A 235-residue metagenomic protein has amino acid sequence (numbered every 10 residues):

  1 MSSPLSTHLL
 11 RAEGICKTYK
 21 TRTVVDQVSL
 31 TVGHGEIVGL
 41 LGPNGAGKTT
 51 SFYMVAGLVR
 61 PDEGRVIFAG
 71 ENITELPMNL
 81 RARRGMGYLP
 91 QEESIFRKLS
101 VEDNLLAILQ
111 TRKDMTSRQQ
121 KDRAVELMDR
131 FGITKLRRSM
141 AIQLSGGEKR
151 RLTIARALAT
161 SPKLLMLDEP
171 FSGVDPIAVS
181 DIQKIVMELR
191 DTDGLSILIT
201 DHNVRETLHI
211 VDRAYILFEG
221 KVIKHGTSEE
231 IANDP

Functional and structural regions predicted by a protein language model:
L41-P43: The feature captures the beta-strand-to-loop junction immediately N-terminal to the Walker
R118-L136, K184-M187: Conserved ABC ATPase "signature" region
M140-L144, E148: Conserved ABC ATPase signature
S161: Conserved catalytic motifs of ABC-family nucleotide-binding domains
L165-D168: Catalytic Walker B motif of ABC-type/P-loop ATPase nucleotide-binding domains
S180-T192: Helical segment within the ABC ATPase nucleotide-binding domain
